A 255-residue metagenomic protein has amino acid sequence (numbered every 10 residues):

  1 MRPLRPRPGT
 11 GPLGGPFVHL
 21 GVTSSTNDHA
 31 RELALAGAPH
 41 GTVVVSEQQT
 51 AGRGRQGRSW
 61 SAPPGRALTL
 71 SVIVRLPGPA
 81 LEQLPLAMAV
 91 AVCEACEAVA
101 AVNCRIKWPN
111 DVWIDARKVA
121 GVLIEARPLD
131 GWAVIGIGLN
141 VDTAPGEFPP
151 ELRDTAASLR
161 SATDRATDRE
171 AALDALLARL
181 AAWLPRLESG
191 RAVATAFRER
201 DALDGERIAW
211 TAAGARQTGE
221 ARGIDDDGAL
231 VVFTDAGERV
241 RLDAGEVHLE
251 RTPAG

Functional and structural regions predicted by a protein language model:
M1-A98, T252-G255: N-terminal lobe of the biotin/lipoate ligase/transferase fold
M1-P3, G78-E82, L86-C104, I114-G255: Long, positively charged amphipathic alpha-helical accessory segments at protein N-termini or as interdomain linkers
G21, I106-W108: Short loop/edge segments at beta-strand edges and connector loops that shape dinucleotide/nucleotide cofactor-binding
